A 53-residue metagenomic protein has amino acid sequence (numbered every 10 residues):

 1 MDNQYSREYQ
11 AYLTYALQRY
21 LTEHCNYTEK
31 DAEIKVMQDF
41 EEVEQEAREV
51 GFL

Functional and structural regions predicted by a protein language model:
M1-E29, E49-G51: N-terminal acidic leader/helix
A32-E33: Small-residue helix-packing motif on alpha-helices
D39-F40, E44-A47: Long, highly charged low-complexity segments enriched in Glu/Asp and Lys/Arg with interspersed Ser/Thr
